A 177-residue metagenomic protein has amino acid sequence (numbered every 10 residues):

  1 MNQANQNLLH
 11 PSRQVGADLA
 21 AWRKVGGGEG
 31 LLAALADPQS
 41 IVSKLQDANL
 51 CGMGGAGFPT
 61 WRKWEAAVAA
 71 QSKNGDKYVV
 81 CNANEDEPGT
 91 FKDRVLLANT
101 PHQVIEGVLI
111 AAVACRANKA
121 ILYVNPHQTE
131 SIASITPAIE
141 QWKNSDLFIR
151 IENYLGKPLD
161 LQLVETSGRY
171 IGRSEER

Functional and structural regions predicted by a protein language model:
M1-E176: Feature of Fe-S/electron-transfer and energy-metabolism proteins that preferentially highlights extended coupling
